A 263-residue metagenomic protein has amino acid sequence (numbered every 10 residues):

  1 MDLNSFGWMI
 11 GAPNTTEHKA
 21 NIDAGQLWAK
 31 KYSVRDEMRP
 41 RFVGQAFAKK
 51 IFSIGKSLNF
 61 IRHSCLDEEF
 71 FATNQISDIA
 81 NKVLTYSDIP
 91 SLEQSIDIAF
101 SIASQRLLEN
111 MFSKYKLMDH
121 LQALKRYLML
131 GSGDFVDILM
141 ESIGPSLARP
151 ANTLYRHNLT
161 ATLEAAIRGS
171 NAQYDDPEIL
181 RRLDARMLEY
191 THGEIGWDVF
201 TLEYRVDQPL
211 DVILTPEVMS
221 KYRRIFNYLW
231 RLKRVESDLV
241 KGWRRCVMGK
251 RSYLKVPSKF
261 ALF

Functional and structural regions predicted by a protein language model:
M1-F263: Long alpha-helical rod scaffolds of large eukaryotic non-enzymatic complex subunits
